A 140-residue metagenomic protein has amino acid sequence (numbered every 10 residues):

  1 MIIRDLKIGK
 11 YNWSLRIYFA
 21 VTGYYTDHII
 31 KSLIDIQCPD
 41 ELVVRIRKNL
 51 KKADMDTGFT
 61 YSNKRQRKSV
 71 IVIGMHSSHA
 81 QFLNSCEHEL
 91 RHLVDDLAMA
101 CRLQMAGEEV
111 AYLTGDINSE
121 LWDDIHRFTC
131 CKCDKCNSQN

Functional and structural regions predicted by a protein language model:
M1-I2, C130-N140: Short intrinsically disordered terminal tails
M1-K52: Non-catalytic terminal regions of proteins
I34-A80, L93-D96, S138: Active-site scaffold of zinc-dependent metalloenzymes
I73-M75, L83, E109, E120: Exposed acidic/polar residues on beta-strands and adjacent loops within beta-sheet cores, strongest in beta-propeller
H76, A80, C101-R102, A111: Acidic-and-aromatic substrate-binding clefts and catalytic sites of carbohydrate-active enzymes
Q81-E89: Short alpha-helical catalytic segment bearing the HExxH-like zincin motif of zinc-dependent metalloproteases
L90-A106: Catalytic Zn2+-binding segment of zinc metalloproteases
Q104-K135: Post-HExxH zinc-binding segment in Zn-dependent metallohydrolases
